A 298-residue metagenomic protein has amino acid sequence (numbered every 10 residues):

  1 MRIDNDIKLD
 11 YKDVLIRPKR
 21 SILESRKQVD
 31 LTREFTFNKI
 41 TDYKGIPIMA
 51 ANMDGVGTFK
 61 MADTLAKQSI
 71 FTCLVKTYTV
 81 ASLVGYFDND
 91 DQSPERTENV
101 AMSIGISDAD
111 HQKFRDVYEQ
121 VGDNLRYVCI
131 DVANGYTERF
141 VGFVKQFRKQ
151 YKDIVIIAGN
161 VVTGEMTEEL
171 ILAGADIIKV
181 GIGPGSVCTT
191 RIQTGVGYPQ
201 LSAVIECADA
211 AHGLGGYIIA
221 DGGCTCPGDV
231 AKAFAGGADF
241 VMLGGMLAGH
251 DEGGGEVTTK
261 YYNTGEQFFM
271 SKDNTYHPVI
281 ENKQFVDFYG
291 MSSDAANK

Functional and structural regions predicted by a protein language model:
M1-E24, A173, G195-A220, C224-K298: Alpha/beta catalytic cores of nucleotide-metabolism and tRNA/nucleoside-modifying enzymes
M1-Y217, G245-H250: Active-site entrance/lid segments in N-terminal catalytic domains of soluble metabolic enzymes
